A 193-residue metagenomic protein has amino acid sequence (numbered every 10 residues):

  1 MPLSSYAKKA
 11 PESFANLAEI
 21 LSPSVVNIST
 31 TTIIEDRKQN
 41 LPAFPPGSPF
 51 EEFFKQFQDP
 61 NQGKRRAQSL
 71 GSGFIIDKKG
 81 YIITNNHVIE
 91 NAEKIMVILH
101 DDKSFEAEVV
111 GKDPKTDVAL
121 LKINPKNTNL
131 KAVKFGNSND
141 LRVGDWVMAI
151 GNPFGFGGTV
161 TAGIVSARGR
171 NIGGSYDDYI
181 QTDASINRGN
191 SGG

Functional and structural regions predicted by a protein language model:
L3-G193: Serine-dependent protease modules
